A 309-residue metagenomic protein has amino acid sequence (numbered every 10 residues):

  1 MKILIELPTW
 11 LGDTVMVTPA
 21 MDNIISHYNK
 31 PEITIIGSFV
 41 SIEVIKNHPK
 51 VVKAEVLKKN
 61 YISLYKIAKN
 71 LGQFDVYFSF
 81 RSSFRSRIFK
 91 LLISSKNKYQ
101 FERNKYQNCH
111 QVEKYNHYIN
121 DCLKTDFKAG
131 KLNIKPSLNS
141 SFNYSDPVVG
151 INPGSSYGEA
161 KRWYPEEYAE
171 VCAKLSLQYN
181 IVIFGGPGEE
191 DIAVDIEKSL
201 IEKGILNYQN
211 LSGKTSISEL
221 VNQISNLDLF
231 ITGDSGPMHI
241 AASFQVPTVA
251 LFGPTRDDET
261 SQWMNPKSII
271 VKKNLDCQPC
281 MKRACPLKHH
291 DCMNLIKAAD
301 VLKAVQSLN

Functional and structural regions predicted by a protein language model:
M1-N309: Catalytic machinery of carbohydrate-active enzymes, primarily nucleotide-sugar-dependent glycosyltransferases
